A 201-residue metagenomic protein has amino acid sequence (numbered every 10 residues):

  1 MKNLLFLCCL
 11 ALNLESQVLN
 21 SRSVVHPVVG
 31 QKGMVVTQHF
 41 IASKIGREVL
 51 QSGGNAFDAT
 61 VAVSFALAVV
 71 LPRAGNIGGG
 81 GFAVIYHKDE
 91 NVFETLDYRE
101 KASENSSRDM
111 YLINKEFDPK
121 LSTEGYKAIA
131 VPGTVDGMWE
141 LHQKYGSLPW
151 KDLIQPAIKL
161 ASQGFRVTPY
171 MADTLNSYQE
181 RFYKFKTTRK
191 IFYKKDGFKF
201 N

Functional and structural regions predicted by a protein language model:
L4-L12: Sec-dependent N-terminal signal peptides
Q17-K44, E48, A56-N201: Noncatalytic scaffold domains of N-terminal-nucleophile
